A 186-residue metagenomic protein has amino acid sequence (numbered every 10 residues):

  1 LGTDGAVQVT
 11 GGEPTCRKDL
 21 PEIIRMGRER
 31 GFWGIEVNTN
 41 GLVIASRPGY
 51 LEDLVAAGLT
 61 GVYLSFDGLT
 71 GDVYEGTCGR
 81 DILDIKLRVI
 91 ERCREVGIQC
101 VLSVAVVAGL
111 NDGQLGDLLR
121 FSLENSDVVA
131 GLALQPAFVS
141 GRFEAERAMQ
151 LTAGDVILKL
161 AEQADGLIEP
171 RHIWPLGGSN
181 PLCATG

Functional and structural regions predicted by a protein language model:
G2-T10, R17-P136: Radical SAM/AdoMet-radical enzyme domain recognition
E95-G186: Radical SAM enzyme [4Fe-4S]-AdoMet core and its adjacent flexible, acidic and glycine-rich loops/tails across
